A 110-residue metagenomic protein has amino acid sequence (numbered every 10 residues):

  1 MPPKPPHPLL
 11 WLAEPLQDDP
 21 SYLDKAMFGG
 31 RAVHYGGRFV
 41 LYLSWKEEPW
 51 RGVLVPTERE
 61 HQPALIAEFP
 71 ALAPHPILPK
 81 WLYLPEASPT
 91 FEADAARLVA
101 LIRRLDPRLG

Functional and structural regions predicted by a protein language model:
P2-F39: N-terminal first-folded block
A13, W45, I102-R103: Solvent-exposed, well-ordered amphipathic alpha-helical segments that flank/support binding or catalytic loops
A26-F28, V33-I77: Short, conserved beta-strand/beta-arch hydrophobic-aromatic motifs that form part of recognition grooves or interface
E58-G110: Short, structured beta-strand-loop surface elements
